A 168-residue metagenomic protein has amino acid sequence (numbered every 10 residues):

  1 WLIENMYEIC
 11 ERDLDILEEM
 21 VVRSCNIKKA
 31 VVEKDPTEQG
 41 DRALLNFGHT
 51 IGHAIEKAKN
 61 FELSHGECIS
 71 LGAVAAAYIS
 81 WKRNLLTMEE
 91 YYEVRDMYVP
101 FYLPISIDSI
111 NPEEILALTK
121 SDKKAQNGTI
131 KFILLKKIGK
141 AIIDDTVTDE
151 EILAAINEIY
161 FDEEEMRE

Functional and structural regions predicted by a protein language model:
W1-L45: Carboxylate- and glycine-rich phosphate/diphosphate-binding segment that chelates Mg2+/Mn2+
V31, A54, I79: Short alpha-helical functional segments enriched in proximate histidine and acidic residues
L44-F47, L63-S70: Short glycine/threonine-rich catalytic loop with a Thr-x-Gly-x-Asp
F47, I51-I55: Active-site His/Glu-centered metal-binding helix of metallohydrolases
H49, A73, I138: Residue-level signal for inorganic ion chemistry
A54-L63: Catalytic Zn2+-binding segment of zinc metalloproteases
G66-W81: An active-site-proximal "capping" alpha-helix that borders the catalytic cofactor pocket
L85-E168: C-terminal charged capping/lid subdomain of soluble metabolic enzymes
